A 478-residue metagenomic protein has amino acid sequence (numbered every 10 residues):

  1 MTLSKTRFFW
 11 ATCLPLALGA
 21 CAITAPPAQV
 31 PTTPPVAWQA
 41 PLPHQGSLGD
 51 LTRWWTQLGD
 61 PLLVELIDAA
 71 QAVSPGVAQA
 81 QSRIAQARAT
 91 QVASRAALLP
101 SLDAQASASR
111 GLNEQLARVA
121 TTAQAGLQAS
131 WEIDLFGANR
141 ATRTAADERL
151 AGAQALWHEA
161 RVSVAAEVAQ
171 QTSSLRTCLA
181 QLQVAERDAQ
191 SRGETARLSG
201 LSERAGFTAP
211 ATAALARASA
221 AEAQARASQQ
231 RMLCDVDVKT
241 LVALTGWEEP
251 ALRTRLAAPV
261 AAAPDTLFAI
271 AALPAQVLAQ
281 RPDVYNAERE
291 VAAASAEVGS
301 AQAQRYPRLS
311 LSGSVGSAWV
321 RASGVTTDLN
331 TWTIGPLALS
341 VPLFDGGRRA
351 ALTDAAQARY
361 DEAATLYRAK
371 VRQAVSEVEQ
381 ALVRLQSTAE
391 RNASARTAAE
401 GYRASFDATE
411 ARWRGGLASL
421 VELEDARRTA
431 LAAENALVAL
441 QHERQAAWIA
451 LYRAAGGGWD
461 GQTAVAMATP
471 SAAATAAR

Functional and structural regions predicted by a protein language model:
T2-A72, D147, R231-A279, R321 (+2 more regions): Terminal intrinsically disordered/low-complexity segments used for targeting and assembly
D60, V73-G76, E132, L179 (+3 more regions): Short loop-to-helix capping motifs
L63-E65, T122-Q124, Q170, L215 (+1 more regions): Transmembrane beta-barrel architecture of outer-membrane proteins
I67, Q124-Q128, T172, P274 (+2 more regions): Membrane-embedded beta-strand positions in outer-membrane beta-barrel channels/transporters
A78, L98-A120, S130-R161, L179 (+4 more regions): Small/polar (Gly/Ser/Thr/Ala-rich) solvent-exposed segments that form structured loops/beta-strands/short helices used
N139, A155-L273, R384, T388 (+3 more regions): Periplasmic alpha-helical coiled-coil/stalk elements that build and connect Gram-negative outer-membrane
E203-F207, W413-L417, A454-G458: A short glycine-centered flexible hinge/capping loop motif at secondary-structure junctions
